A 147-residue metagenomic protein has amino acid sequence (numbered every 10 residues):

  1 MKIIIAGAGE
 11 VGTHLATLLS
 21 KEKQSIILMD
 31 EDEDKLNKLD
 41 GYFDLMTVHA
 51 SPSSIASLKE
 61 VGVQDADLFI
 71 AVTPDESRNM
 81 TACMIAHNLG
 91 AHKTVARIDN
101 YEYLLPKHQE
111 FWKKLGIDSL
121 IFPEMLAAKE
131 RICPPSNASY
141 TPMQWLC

Functional and structural regions predicted by a protein language model:
M1-P134, S139: Cytosolic regulatory regions of ion transport systems
N137-C147: Hydrophobic alpha-helical segments, chiefly the membrane-spanning helices and signal/signal-anchor peptides
